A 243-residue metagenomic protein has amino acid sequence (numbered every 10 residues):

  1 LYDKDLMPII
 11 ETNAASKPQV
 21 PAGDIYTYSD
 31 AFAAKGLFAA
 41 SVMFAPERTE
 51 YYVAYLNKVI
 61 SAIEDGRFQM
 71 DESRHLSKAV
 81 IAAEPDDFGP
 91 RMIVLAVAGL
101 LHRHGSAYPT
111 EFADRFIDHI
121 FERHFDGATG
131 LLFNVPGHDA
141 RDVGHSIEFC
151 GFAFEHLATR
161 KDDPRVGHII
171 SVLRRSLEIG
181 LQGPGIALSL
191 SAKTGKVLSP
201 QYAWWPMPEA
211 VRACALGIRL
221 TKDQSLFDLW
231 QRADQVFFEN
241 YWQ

Functional and structural regions predicted by a protein language model:
L1-Q243: Glycan-recognition and catalytic cores of secretory/periplasmic carbohydrate-active enzymes
